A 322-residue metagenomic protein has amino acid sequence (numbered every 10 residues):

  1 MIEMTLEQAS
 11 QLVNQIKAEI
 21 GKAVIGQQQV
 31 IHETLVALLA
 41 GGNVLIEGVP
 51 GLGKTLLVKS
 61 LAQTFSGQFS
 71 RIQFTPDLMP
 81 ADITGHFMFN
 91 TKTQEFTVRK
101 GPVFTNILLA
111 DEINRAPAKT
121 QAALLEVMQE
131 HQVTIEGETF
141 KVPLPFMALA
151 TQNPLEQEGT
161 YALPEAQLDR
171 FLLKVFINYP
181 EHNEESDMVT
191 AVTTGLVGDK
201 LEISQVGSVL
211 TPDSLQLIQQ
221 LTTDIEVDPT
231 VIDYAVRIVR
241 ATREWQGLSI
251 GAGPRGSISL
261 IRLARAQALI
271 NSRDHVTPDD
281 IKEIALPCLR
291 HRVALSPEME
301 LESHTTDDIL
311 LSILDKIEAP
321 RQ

Functional and structural regions predicted by a protein language model:
I2-E3, T242-Q322: C-terminal engagement/docking regions of AAA+ P-loop ATPases
L6-L52: Pre-Walker A (pre-P-loop) alpha-helix and adjacent loop at the N terminus of AAA/AAA+ ATPase modules, a conserved
E33-V36, F89-L109, E138: Conserved alpha-helical scaffold flanking the Walker A/P-loop in AAA+ ATPase domains
L38-T75: Walker A/P-loop
E47, Q68-A81, G137-L144: Short beta-strand-centered segment that lines the nucleotide-binding/catalytic pocket of NTP-utilizing
G48, D111-E112, A123: Walker B catalytic acidic pair
V49, I83, T151: P-loop (Walker A) phosphate-binding loop of NTP-binding proteins
N90-T93, A116, T120, M128-P212 (+2 more regions): Canonical AAA+ ATPase core
